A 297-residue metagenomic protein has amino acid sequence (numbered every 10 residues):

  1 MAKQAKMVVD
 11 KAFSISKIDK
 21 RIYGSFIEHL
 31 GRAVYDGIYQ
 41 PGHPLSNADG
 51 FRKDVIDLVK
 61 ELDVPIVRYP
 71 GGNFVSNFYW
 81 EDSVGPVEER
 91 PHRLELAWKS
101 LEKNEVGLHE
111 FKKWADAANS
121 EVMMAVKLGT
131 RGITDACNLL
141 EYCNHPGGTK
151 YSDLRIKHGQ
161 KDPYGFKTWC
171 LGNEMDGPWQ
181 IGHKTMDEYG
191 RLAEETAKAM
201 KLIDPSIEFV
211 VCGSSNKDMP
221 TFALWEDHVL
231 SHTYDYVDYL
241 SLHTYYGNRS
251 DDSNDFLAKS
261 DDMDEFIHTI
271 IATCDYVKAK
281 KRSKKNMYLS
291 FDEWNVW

Functional and structural regions predicted by a protein language model:
M1-A223, S231-D238, M263-D264, H268-W297: Non-catalytic accessory regions flanking glycosidase/transglycosidase catalytic cores in CAZymes
K217-D218, L230, Y236-A258: Long, well-ordered, tryptophan-enriched scaffold segments
E226: Active-site substrate-binding loop specific to GH73 endo-beta-N-acetylglucosaminidase modules in bacterial autolysins
